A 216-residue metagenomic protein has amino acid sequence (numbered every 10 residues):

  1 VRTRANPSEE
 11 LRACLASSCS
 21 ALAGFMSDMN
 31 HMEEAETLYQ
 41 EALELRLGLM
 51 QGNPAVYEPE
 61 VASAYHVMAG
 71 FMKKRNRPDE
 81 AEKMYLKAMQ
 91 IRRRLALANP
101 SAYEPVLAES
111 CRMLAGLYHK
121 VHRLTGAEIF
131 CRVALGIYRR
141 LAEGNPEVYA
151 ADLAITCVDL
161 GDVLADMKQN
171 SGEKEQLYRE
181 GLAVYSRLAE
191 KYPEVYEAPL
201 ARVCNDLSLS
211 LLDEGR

Functional and structural regions predicted by a protein language model:
V1-R12, L47-E58, R93-E104, R139-A150 (+1 more regions): Flexible helix-coil transition and linker loops at the boundaries of alpha-helical arrays
T3-A5, A23-M29, L49, A69 (+7 more regions): Secondary-structure edge/capping motif, primarily at the C-terminal ends of alpha-helices and the immediately following
A13-D28, P59-K74, P105-K120, A151-A165 (+1 more regions): Conserved alpha-helical positions within TPR/SEL1-like repeat arrays
S27-E33, Q51, A69, K73 (+2 more regions): Position-driven detector of the extreme protein N-terminus
M32, Y39, P78, Y85 (+3 more regions): TPR-repeat structural position
